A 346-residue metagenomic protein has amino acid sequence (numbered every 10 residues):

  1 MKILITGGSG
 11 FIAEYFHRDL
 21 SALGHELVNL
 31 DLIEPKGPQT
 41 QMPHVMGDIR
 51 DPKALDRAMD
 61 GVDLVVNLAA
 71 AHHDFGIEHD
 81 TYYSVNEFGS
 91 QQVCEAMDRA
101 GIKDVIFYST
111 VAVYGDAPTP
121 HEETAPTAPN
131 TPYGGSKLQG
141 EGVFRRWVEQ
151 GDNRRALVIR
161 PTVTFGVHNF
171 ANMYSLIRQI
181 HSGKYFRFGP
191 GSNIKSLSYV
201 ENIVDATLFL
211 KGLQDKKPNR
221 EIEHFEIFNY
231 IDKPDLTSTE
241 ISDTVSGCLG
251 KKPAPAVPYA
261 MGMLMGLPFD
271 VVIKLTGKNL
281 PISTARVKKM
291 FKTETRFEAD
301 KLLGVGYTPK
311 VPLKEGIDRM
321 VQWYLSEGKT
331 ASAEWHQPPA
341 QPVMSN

Functional and structural regions predicted by a protein language model:
I3-L23: N-terminal Rossmann NAD(P)H-binding glycine-rich loop of SDR-like oxidoreductase domains
K36, I49-F88, A96-R99, Y114: NAD(P)H-binding glycine-rich loop region in Rossmannoid oxidoreductase-like domains and their noncatalytic homologs
R50, T81-Q92, T127, T131 (+2 more regions): Glycine-rich NAD(P)-binding loop of the Rossmann-fold in SDR/ketoreductase-type enzymes
Q92-P132, D152, L157: Conserved Rossmann-fold NAD(P)-dependent oxidoreductase catalytic core, especially the SDR/UDP-sugar
E141-V167: Conserved beta-loop-beta element that borders a ligand/cofactor-binding pocket
N169-S175, P190-Q214, F225-E226: Substrate-positioning beta->alpha
V200, T207, I227, L267-Y307: Conserved C-terminal active-site "lid" loop/helix of NAD(P)H-dependent oxidoreductases that clamps the redox cofactor
L213-I282, D318-V321, G328-N346: Mid/C-terminal beta-alpha module of Rossmann-like enzyme folds, strongest in SDR-family dehydrogenases/epimerases
